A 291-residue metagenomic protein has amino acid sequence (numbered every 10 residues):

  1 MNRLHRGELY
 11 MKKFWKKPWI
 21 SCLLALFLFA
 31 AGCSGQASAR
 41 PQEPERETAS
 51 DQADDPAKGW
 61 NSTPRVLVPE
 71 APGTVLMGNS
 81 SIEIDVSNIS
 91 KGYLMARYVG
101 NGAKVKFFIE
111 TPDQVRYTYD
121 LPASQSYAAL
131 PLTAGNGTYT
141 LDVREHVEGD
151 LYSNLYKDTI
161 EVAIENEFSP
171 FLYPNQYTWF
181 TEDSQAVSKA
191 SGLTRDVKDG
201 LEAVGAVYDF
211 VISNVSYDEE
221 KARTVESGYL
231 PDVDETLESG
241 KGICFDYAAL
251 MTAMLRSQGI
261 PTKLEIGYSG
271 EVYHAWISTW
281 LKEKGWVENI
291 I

Functional and structural regions predicted by a protein language model:
L4-D199, G285-I291: N-terminal accessory/pre-domain segments preceding catalytic cores
L24, Y208-I212, T252: Generic solvent-exposed, charged/amphipathic alpha-helical segments that serve as macromolecular interface scaffolds
T118, S239-G242, E265-Y268: Alpha-helix capping and helix-loop boundary segments enriched in small/acidic/polar residues
Y139, Y152, F171, Y208-F210 (+2 more regions): Aromatic side chains
L172-S239: Secondary-structure boundary elements
A203-V207, G240-L255: Active-site nucleophilic cysteine motif
D246-I291: Hydrophobic/aromatic-rich core segments of domains that either
